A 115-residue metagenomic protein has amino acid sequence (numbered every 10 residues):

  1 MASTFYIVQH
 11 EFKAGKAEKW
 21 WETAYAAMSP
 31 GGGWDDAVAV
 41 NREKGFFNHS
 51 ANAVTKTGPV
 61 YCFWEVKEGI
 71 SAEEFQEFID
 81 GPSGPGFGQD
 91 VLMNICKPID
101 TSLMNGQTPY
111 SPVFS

Functional and structural regions predicted by a protein language model:
M1-P59, E65-E77, I95-S115: Short S/T/G/P-rich N-terminal loop/turn motif that feeds into the first structured element of a domain
D80-D90: A common structural junction motif
